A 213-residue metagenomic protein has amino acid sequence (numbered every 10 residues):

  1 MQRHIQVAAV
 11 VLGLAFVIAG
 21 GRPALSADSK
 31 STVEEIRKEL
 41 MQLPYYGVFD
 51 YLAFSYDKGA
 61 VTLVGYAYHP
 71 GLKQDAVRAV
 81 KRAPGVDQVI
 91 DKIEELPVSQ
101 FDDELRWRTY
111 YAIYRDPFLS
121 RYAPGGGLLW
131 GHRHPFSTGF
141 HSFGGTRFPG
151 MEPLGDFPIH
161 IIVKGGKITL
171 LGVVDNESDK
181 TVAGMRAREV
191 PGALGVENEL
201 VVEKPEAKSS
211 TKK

Functional and structural regions predicted by a protein language model:
Q2-V10, F16-K213: N-terminal targeting leaders
